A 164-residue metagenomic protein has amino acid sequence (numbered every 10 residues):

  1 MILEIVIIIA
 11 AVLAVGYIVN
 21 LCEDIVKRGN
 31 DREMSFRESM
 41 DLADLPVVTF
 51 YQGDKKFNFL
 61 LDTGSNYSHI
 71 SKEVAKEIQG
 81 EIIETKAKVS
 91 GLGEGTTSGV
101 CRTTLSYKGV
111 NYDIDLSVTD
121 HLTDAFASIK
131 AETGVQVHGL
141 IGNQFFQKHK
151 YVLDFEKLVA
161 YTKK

Functional and structural regions predicted by a protein language model:
M1-K164: Pepsin/retropepsin-fold aspartyl endopeptidases
